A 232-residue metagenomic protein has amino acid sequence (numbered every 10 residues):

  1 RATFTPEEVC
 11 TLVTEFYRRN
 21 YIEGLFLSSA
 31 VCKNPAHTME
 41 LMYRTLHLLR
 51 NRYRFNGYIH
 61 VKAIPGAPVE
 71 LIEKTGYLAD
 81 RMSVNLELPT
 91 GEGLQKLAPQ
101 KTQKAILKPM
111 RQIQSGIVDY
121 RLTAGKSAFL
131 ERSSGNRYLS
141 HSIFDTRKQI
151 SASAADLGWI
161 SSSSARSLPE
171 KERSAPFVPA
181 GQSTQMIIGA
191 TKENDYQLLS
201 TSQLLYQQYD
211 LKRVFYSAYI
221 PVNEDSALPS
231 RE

Functional and structural regions predicted by a protein language model:
R1-G181, I188-T191, L205-Y206, I220-S230: Conserved Radical SAM active-site core
M186, E193-Y196, S200: Ordered, small/hydrophobic-rich secondary-structure cores
S200-Y219, R231-E232: Helix-loop elements that line ligand-binding/catalytic pockets
